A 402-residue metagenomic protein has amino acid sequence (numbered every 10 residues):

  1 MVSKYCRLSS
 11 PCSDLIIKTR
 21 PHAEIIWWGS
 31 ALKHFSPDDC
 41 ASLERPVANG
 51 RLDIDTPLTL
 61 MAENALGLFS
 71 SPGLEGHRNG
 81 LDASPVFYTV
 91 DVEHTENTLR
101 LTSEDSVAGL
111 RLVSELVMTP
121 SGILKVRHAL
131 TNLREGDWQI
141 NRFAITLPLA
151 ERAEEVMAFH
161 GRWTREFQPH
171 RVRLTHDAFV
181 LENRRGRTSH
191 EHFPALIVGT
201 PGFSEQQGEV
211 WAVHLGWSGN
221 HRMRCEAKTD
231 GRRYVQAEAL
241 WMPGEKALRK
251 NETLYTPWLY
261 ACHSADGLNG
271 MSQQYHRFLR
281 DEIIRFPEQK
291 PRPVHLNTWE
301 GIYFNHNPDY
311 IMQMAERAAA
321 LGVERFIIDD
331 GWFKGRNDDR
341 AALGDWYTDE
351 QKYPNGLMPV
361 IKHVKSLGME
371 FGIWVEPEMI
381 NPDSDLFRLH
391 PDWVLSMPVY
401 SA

Functional and structural regions predicted by a protein language model:
M1-Y5, T229-L248: Short acidic, Pro/Gly- and aromatic-enriched capping/linker segments at domain boundaries
S3-I16, A23-A227, M242: Polysaccharide-binding surfaces and accessory modules of carbohydrate-active proteins
C12, D82-T89, K246-A265: Short Pro-Gly-centered flexible turn/kink motifs
L133-E135, H263-S264, E378: Short coil/turn motifs at secondary-structure junctions
P243-E245, G267, L321, E370: Glycine-rich, acidic/polar active-site loops that bind/position phosphate-bearing ligands
C262-P293, E300: Terminal connector regions
P287-A402: Aromatic-lined carbohydrate-binding/catalytic grooves of carbohydrate-active enzymes
